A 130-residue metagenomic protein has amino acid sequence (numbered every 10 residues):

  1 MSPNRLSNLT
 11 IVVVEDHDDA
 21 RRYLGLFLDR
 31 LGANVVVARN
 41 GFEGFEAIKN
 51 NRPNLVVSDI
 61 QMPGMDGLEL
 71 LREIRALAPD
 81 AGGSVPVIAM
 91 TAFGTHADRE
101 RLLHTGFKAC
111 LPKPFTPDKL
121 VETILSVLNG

Functional and structural regions predicted by a protein language model:
R22-R30: Charged docking surfaces used in two-component/phosphorelay signaling
G32-R39, A47, L111: Short hydrophobic/Thr-rich beta-strand motif most characteristic of the beta2 strand and flanking loop of CheY-like
N40-E43, D66-R72: Acidic catalytic/metal-coordinating carboxylates
N51-V57: Active-site beta3 strand of CheY-like receiver
M62: Receiver (REC) domain active-site loop signature in two-component systems and cognate sites in sensor histidine kinases
E69, G83, G94-L111, E122: Alpha4 helix (beta4-alpha4-beta5 surface) of REC/receiver domains from two-component response regulators
F115-I124: C-terminal output helix
